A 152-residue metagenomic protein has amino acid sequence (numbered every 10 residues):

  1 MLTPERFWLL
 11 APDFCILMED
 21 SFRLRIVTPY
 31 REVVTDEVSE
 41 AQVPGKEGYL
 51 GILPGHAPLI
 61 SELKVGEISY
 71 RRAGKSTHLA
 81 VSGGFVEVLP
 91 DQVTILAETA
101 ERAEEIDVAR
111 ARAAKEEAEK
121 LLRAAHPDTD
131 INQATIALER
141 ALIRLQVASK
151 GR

Functional and structural regions predicted by a protein language model:
W8-L10, C15: Short polybasic linear motifs
C15-I16, V93: Amphipathic alpha-helical interaction segments
L17-S21, R152: Short, charged, intrinsically disordered terminal tails
R23-E116: Compact, glycine-rich, soluble single-domain proteins
A100-R152: Acidic/glycine-rich phosphate/pyrophosphate-binding loops and surrounding catalytic core that coordinate Mg2+
